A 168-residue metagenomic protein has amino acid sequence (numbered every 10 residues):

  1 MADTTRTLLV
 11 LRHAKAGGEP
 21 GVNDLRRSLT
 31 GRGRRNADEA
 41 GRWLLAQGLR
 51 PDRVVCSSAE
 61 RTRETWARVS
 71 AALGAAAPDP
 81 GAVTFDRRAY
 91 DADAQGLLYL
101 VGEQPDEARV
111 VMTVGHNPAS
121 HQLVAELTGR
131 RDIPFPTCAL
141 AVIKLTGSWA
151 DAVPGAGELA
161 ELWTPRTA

Functional and structural regions predicted by a protein language model:
A2-R87, R130-P134: Active-site-proximal alpha-helix that buttresses catalytic centers in soluble enzyme cores
E60-E64, A92, P118-A119: Short alpha-helical
T65-V69, L97, L123-V124: Hydrophobic packing residues within well-ordered alpha-helices of enzyme cores
R88-V101: Short alpha-helix plus adjacent loop in nuclease-associated cores
G102-M112, G155-P165: A polyampholytic, Gly/Pro-enriched intrinsically disordered region
E103-M112, N117-A139, G147: Non-DNA-binding regulatory cores of transcription-related proteins, predominantly C-terminal effector-binding
R130-E158, T164-P165: Domain-level recognition of soluble alpha/beta enzyme cores, biased toward histidine phosphatases/phosphomutases
